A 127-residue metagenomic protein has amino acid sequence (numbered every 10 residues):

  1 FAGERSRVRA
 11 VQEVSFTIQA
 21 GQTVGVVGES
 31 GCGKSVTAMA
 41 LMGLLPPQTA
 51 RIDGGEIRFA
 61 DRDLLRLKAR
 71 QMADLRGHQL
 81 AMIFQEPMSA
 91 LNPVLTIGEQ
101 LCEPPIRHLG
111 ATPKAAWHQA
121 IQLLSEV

Functional and structural regions predicted by a protein language model:
F1-V127: ABC transporter nucleotide-binding domains
